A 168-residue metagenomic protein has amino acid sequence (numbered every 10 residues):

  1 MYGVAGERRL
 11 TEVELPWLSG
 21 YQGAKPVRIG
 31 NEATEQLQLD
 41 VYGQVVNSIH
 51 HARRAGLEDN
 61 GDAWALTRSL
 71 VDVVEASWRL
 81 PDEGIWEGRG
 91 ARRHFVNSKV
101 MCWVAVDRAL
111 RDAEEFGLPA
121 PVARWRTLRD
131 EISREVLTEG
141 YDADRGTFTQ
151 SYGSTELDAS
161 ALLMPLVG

Functional and structural regions predicted by a protein language model:
M1-G168: Acidic, mature catalytic/reactive cores of soluble proteins
